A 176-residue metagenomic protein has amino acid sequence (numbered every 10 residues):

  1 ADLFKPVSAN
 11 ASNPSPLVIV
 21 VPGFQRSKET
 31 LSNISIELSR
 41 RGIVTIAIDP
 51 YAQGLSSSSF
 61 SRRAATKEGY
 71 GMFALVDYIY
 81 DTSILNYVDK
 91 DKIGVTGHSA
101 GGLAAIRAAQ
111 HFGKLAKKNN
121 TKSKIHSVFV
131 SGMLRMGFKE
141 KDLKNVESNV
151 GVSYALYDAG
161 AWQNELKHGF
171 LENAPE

Functional and structural regions predicted by a protein language model:
A1-V7: A short loop-to-beta-strand scaffold at the N-terminal edge of the catalytic core in hydrolase folds
N10-S15, V20-S56, G160-W162: Short substrate-entry loop that stabilizes the transition state in hydrolases
V20-F24, S99, A155: Glycine-rich His-Gly loop
T30, R62-K90, R107: Alpha/beta-hydrolase active-site loop
G97-G101, A105: Gly/Ala-rich beta-loop-alpha elbow adjacent to hydrolase catalytic centers
A104-A108, K139: Hydrolases whose catalytic domains are alpha/beta-hydrolase-1, hotdog thioesterase, or metallo-beta-lactamase-like
A108-I125: Conserved hydrolase catalytic core segment
T121-E176: The feature captures the conserved acid-bearing segment of alpha/beta-hydrolase catalytic domains
